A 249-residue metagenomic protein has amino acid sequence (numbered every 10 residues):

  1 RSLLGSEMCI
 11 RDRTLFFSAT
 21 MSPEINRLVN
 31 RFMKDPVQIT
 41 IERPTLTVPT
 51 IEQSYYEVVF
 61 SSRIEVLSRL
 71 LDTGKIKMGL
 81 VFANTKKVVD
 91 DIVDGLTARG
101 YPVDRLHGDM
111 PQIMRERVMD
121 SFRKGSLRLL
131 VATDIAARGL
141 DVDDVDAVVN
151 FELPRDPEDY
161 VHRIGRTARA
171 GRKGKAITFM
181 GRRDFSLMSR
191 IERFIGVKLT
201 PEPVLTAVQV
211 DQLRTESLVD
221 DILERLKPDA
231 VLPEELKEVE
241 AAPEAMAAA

Functional and structural regions predicted by a protein language model:
R1, S6-A249: Conserved helicase RecA-like core
